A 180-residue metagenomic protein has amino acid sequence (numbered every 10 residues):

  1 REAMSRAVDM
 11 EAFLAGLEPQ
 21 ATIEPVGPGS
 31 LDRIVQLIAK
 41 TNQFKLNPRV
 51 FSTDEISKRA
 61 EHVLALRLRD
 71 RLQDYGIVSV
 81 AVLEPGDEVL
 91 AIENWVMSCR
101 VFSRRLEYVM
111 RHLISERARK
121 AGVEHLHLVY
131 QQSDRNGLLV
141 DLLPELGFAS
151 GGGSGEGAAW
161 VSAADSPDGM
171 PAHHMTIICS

Functional and structural regions predicted by a protein language model:
R1-I23, S30-L37, Q43-L46: C-terminal accessory region of SF2 helicases/translocases
R1-P19, E116-S180: Terminal substrate-recognition subdomain of acyl/acetyltransferases
V8-A12, G29-R33, E88-A91, S115-R119: Short amphipathic alpha-helical segments, especially helix-boundary/capping motifs
E24-V26, G153: Conserved beta-strand termini and adjacent loop/short-helix elements that scaffold enzyme active sites in alpha/beta
V26-R100: A conserved beta-strand-loop-helix scaffold within acyl/acetyltransferase catalytic domains
R71, I77-G152: Acyl-donor binding region in acyl/amide transferases
